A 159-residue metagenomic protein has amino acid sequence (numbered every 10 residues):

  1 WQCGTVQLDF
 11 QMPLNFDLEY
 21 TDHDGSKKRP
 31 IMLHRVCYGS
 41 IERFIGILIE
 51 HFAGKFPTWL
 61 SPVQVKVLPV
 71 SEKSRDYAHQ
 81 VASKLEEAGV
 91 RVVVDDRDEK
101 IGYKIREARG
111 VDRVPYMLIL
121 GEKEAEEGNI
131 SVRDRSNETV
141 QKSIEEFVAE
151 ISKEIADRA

Functional and structural regions predicted by a protein language model:
W1-A159: NTP/phosphate- and nucleic-acid-binding module
